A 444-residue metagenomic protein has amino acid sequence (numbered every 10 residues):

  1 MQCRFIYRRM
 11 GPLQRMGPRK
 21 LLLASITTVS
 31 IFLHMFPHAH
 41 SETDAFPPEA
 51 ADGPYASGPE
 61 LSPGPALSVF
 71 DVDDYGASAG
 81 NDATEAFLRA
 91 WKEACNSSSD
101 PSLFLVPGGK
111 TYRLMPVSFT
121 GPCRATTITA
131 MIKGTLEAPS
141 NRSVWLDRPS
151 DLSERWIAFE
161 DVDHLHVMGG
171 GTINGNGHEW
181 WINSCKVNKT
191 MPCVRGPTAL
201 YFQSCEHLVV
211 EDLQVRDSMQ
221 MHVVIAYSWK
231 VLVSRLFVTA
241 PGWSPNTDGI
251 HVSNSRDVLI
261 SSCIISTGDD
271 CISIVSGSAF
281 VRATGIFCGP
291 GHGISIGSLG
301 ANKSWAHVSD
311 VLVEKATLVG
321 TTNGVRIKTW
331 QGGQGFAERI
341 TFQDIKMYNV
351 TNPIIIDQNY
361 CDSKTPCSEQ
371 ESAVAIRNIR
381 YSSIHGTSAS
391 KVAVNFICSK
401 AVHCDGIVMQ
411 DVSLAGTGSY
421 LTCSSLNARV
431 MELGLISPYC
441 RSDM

Functional and structural regions predicted by a protein language model:
Q2-M444: Extracellular/periplasmic carbohydrate-active domains that bind, remodel, or depolymerize complex polysaccharides
